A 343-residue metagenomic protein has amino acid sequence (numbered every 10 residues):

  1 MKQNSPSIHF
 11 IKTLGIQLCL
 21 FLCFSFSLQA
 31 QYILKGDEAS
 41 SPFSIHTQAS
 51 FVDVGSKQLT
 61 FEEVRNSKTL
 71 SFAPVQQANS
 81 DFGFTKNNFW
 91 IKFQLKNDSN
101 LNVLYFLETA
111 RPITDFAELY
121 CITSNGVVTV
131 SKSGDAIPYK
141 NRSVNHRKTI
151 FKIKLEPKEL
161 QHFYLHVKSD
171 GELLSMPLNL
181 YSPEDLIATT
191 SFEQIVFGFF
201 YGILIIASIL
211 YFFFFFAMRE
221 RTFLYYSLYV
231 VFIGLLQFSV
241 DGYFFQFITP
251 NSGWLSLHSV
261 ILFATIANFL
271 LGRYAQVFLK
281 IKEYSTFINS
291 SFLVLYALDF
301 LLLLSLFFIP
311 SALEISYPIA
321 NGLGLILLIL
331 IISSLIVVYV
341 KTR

Functional and structural regions predicted by a protein language model:
K2-L18: Bacterial N-terminal signal peptides that target proteins for export
Q3, L186-A188, Q246-T249: Short, intrinsically disordered/low-complexity patches at protein termini and at juxtamembrane boundaries
G15-S27: Bacterial N-terminal signal peptides
F26, S67, Q246-F247: Short, flexible segments with low predicted structural confidence
L28-Q29, Y243: Residue-level signal for pocket-adjacent positions within structured domains
Q31-I195: Soluble non-transmembrane domains of integral membrane proteins
F199-R343: Juxtamembrane segments at transmembrane-helix boundaries in multi-pass signal-transduction membrane proteins
